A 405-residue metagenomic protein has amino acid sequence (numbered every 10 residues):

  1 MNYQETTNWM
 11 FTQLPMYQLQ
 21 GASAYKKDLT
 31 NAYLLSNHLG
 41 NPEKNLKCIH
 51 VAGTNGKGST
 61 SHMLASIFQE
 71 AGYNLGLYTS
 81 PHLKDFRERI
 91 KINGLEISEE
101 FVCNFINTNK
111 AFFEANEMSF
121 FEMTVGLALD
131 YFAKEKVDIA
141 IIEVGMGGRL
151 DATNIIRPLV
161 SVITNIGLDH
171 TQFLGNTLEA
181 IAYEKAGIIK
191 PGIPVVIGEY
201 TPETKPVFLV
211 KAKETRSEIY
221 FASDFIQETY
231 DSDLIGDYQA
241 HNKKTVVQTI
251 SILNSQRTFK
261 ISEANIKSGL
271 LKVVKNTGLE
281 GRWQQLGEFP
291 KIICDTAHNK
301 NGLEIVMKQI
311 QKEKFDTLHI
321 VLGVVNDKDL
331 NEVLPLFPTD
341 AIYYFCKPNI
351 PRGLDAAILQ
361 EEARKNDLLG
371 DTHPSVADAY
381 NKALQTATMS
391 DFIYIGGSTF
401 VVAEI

Functional and structural regions predicted by a protein language model:
M1-G53, T60, S66-A71: Short functional linear segments
A22-L29, L34-K44, E70-I156: ATP-dependent carboxylate-amine ligase catalytic core
L64-Q69, L253, A363: Hydrophobic alpha-helical packing residues
Y78, P194-E199, V321-L322, A341-N349: Short internal beta-strands
P81-T108, Q172-I189, V195, L209 (+2 more regions): Active-site-proximal loop->helix
K134, I139-V144, A152-V162, G167-H170 (+2 more regions): Nucleotide phosphate-binding/pyrophosphate-handling subdomain across enzymes that bind or process nucleotide phosphates
G148-L150, R157-R216: Conserved catalytic-core segment of NTP-binding enzymes
T201-Y220, K291-I292, L334-F392: C-terminal helical cap/extension that packs against the catalytic core of soluble nucleotide-cofactor enzymes
